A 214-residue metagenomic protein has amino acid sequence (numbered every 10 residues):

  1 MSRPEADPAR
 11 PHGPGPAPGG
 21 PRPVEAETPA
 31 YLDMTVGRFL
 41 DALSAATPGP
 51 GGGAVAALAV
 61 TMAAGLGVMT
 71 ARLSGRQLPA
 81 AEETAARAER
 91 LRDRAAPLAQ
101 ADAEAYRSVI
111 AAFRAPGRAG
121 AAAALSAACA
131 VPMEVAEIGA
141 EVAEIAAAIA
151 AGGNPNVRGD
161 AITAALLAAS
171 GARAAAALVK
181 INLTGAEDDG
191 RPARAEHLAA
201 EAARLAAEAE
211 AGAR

Functional and structural regions predicted by a protein language model:
M1-A30: Actinobacteria-biased recognition of intrinsically disordered, low-complexity terminal regions
E27-M34, M69, I145, N182-T184: Polytopic transmembrane helical bundles with strong interfacial aromatic enrichment
Y31-G49: Short, hydrophobic/aliphatic alpha-helical segments
A45-V68, V157-A174: Conserved phosphate/anionic-ligand binding catalytic regions in large, soluble enzymes, centered on
L58-M62, T84, L91-L98, A128-I138 (+3 more regions): Amphipathic alpha-helix face/heptad-repeat signature
R76-A115: A structural-propensity feature for long, helix-poor, extended segments
A105-L178, N182: Amphipathic alpha-helical interface segments
A175-A186, G190-R214: C-terminal auxiliary extensions adjacent to catalytic cores
